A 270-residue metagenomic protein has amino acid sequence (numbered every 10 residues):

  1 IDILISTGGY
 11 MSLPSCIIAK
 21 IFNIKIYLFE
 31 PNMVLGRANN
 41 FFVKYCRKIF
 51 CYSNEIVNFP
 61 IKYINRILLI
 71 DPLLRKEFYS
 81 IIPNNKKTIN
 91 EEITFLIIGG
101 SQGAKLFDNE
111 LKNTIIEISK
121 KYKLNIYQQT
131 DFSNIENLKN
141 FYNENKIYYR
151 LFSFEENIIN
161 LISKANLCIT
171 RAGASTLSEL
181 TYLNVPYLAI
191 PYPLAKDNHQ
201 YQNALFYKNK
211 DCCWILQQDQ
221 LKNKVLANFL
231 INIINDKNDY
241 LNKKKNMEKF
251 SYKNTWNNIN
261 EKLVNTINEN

Functional and structural regions predicted by a protein language model:
I1-I3, I147, S163-S178, V185-P186: Acidic donor-binding loop of glycosyltransferase active sites
I3-F22: An aromatic- and histidine-rich active-site surface loop
K20, V43, I162, L180-T181 (+2 more regions): Short alpha-helix at the nucleotide-sugar/activated-sugar donor binding site of glycosyltransferases and closely
K20-P83: Active-site-proximal region of nucleotide-activated glycan assembly enzymes, centered on histidine/acidic-rich loops
I82-C168, Y201-A204, L216-V225: Donor-nucleotide binding loops and adjacent catalytic segments primarily of GT-B fold Leloir glycosyltransferases
T170, P186-D197: Short hydrophobic beta-strand element within catalytic cores of glycosyltransferases and related nucleotide-activated
Y187, A204-D219, I231-N232: A short acidic/histidine/glycine-rich donor-binding loop in glycosyltransferase catalytic cores
W214, Q220-K253, E269-N270: Conserved donor-nucleotide binding/catalytic region of nucleotide-linked donor-dependent transferases
